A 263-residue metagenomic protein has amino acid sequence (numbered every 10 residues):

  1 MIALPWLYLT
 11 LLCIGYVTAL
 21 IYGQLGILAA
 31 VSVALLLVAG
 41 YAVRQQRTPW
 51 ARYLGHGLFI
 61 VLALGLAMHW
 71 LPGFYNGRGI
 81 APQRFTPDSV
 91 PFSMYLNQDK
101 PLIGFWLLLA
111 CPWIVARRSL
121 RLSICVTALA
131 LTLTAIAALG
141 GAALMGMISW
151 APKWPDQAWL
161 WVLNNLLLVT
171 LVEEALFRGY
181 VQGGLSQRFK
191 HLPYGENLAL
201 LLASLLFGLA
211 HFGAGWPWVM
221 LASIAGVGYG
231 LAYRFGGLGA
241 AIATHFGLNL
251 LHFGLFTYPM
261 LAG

Functional and structural regions predicted by a protein language model:
M1-S119, F253, T257-G263: N-terminal, membrane-interfacial amphipathic/helix-forming hydrophobic leader that caps and precedes the first
P49-G55, L122-A128, G195: Membrane-interfacial entry segments at the cytosolic side of transmembrane helices
F74-V169, Q187: Juxtamembrane helix-loop-helix connectors linking adjacent transmembrane helices in multi-pass membrane enzymes
T132-G263: Transmembrane helix-loop-helix hairpins at the membrane interface of multi-pass integral membrane proteins
